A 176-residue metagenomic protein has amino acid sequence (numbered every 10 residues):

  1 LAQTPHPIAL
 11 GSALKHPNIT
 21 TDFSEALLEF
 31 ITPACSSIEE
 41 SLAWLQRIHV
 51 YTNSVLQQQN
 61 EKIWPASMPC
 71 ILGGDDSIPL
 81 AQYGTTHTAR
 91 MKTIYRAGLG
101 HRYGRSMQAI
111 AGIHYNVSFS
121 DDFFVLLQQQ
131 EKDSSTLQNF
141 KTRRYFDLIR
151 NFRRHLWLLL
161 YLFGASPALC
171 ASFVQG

Functional and structural regions predicted by a protein language model:
L1-G100, M107-A109, F140, R144-R150 (+1 more regions): Terminal catalytic/cofactor-binding subdomain
T93-Q175: Internal, well-ordered domain-core segments that constitute the primary functional module of diverse proteins
